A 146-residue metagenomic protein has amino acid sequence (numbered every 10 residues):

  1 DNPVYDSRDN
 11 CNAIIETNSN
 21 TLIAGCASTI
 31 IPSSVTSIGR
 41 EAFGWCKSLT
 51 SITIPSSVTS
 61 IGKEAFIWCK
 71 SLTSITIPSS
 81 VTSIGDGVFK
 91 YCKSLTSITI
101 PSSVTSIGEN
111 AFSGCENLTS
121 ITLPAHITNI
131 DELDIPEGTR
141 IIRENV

Functional and structural regions predicted by a protein language model:
D1-I15, N20-S37, C46-S60, K70-S83 (+4 more regions): Structural signature of tandem-repeat unit edges
